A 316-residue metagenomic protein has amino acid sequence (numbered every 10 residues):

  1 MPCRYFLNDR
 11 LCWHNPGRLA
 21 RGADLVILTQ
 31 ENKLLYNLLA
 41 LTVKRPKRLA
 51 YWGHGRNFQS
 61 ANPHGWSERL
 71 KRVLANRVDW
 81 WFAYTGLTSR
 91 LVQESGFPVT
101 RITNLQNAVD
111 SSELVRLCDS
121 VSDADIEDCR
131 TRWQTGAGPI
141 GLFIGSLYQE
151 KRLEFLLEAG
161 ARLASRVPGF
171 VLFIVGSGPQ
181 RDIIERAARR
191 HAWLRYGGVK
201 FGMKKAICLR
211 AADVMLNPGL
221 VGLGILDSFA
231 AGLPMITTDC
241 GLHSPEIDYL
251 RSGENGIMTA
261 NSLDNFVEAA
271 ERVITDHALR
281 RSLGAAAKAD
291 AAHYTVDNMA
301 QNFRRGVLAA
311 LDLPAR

Functional and structural regions predicted by a protein language model:
L49-G65, R77-W80: A short, histidine- and acid-enriched strand-loop-helix "catalytic/donor-clamping" loop that lines the nucleotide-sugar
N76-D128, T135-G136: Donor nucleotide-sugar binding/catalytic pocket of nucleotide-sugar-dependent glycosyltransferases
E127-K151, L157-G160: Conserved donor-binding/catalytic core segment of Leloir-type glycosyltransferases
T131, A164, R272, L279-H293 (+1 more regions): A short, well-ordered alpha-helix in the C-terminal region of glycosyltransferases
D182-M203: Nucleotide-activated donor-binding/catalytic signature segment of Leloir-type glycosyltransferases, i.e., the conserved
L209-L223, L233-P234: Acidic donor-binding loop of glycosyltransferase active sites
P234-H243: Short hydrophobic beta-strand element within catalytic cores of glycosyltransferases and related nucleotide-activated
T238, S252-D264, E271-A278: Conserved acidic donor-binding segment of nucleotide-sugar-dependent glycosyltransferases
